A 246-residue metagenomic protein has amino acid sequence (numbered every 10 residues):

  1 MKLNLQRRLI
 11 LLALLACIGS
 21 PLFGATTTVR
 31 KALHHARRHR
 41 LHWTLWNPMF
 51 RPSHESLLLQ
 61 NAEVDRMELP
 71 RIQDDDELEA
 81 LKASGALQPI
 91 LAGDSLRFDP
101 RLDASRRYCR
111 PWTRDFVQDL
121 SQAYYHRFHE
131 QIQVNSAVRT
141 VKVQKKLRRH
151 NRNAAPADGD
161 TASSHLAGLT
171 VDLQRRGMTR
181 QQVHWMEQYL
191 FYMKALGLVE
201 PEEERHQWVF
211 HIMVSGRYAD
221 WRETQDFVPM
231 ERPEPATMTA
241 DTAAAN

Functional and structural regions predicted by a protein language model:
L9-L11: N-terminal export leaders
A13-F23: Hydrophobic h-region of N-terminal signal peptides that target proteins for export in Gram-negative bacteria
G24-F116, E204-Q207, M213-T239: Extracytoplasmic cell-surface/polysaccharide-interacting catalytic and binding patches
T27-L33, P156-N246: Catalytic cores and adjacent binding grooves of peptidoglycan-active enzymes
C109-F116, L120, V143, Q182-Y189: Stable alpha-helical elements in mature extracytoplasmic
L120-F128, N151, G177, L190 (+1 more regions): Sec/Tat-exported extracytoplasmic proteins
H126-V138, G159, L198-E204: Surface-exposed patches in mature extracellular/periplasmic domains of secreted proteins
K142-A157: Charged, often glycine-rich, active-site loop that binds/positions anionic groups
